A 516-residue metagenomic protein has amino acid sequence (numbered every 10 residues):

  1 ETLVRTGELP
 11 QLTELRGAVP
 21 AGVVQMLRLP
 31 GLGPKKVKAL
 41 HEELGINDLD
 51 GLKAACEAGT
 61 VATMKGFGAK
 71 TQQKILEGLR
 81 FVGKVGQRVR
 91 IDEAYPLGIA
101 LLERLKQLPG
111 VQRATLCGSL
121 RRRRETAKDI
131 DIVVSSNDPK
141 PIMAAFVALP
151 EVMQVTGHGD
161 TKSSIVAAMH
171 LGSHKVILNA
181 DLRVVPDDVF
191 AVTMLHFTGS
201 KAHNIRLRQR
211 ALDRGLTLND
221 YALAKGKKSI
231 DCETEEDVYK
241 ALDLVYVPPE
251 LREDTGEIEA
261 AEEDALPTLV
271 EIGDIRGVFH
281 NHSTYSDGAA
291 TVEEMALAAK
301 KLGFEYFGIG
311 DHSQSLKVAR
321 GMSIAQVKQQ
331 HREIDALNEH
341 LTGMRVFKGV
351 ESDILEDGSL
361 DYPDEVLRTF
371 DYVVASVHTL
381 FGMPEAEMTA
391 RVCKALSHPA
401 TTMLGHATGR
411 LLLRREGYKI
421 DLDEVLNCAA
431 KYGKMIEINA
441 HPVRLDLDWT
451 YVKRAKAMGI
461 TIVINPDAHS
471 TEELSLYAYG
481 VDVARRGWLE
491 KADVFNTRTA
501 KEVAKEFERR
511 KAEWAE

Functional and structural regions predicted by a protein language model:
E1-S163, I177, A191-V192, I205 (+3 more regions): Accessory alpha-helical DNA-binding modules that contact the DNA backbone or grooves
G17-A21, S313-S315, E351, G409-R410: Short linear capping/connector segments at secondary-structure termini
G31, M64-G66, L116, F197 (+3 more regions): Short glycine/serine/threonine-biased micro-segments
I91, T284-Y285: Short acidic-aromatic active-site loops that bind/stabilize oxyanions
A114-L116, G277-N281, E351: Two-metal-ion RNase H-like nuclease active-site motif
R123-S283, T291-I309, Q314-R345, E356-E516: Charged catalytic cores and adjacent phosphate/nucleic-acid-binding surfaces used for phosphate/nucleic-acid chemistry
